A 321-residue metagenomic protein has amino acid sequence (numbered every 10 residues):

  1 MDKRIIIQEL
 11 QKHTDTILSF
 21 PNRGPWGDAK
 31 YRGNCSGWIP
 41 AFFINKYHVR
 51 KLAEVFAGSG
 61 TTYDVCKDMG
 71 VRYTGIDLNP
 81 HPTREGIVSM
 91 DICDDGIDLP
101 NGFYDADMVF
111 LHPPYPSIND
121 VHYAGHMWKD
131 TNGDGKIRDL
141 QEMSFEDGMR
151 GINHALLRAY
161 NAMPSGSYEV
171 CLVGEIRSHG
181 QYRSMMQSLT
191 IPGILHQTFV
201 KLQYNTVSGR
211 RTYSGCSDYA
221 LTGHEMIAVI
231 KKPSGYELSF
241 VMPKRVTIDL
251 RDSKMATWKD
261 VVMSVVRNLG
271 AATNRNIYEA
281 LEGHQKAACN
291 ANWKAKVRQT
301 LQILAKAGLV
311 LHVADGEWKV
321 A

Functional and structural regions predicted by a protein language model:
M1-K306, H312-D315, K319-A321: Class I S-adenosyl-L-methionine-dependent methyltransferase catalytic core
